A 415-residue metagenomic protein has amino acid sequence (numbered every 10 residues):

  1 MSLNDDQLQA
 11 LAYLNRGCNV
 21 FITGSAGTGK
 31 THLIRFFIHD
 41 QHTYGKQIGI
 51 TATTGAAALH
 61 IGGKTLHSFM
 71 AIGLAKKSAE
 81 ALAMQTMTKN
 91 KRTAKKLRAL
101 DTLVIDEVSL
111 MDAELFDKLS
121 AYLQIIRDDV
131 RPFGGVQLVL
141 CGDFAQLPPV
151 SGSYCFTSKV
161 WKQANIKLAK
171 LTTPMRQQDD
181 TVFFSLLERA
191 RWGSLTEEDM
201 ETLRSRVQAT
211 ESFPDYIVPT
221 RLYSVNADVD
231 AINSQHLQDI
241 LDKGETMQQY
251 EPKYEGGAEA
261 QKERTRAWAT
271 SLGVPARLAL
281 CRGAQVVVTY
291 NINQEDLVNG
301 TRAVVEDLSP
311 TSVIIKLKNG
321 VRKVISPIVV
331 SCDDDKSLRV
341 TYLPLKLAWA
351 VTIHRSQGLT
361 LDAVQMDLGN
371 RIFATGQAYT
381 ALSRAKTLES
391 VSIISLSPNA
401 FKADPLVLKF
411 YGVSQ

Functional and structural regions predicted by a protein language model:
M1-Q415: Conserved ATP-binding/catalytic motifs of P-loop helicase motor domains
